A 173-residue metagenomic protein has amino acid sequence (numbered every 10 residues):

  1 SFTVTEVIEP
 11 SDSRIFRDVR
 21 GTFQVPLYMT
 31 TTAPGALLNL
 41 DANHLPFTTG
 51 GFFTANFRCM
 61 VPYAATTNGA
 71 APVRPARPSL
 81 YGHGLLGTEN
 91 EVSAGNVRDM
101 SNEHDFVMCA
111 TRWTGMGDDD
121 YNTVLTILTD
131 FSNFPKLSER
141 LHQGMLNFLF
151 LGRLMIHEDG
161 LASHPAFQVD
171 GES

Functional and structural regions predicted by a protein language model:
S1, V19, L137-L141: Generic hydrophobic, helix-prone segments enriched in Leu/Val/Ile
S1-F2, F106: Intrinsic structural disorder
F2-P75: N-terminal cap/lid segment of alpha/beta-hydrolase-fold proteins
T31-T54, A70-E172: Cap/lid segment of the alpha/beta-hydrolase catalytic domain
